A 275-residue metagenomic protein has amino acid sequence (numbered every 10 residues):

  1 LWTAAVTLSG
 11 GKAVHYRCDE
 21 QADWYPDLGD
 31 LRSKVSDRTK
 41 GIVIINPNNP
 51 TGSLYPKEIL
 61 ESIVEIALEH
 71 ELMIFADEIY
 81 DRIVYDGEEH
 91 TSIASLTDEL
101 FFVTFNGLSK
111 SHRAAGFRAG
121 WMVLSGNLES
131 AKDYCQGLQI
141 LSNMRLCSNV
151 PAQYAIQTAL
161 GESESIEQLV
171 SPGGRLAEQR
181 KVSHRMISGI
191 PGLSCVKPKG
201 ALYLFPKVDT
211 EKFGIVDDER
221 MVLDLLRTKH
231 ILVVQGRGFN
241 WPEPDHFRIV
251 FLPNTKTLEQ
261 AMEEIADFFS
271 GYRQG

Functional and structural regions predicted by a protein language model:
L1-A13: Substrate-binding/gating loop at the entrance of the active-site cleft, primarily in PLP-dependent aminotransferase-like
V6, I42, N49, D77 (+7 more regions): Generic structural signal for small/hydrophobic residues in well-ordered secondary structure, especially within
S9, E69-H70, L100, I190 (+2 more regions): Helix C-cap/helix->beta junction micro-motif
V14, C18-H90: Active-site phosphate-binding strand-loop segment of PLP-dependent enzymes
S33, G214-R220, D224-V233, F239-G275: PLP-dependent enzyme catalytic core of the Aspartate aminotransferase-like
S95-G174, K181-M186, F268-F269: Conserved core segment of the aminotransferase class I/II
Q157, G173-I187, C195-D209, E243: Conserved glycine-rich beta-strand-loop-beta hairpin in the small C-terminal domain of fold type I
